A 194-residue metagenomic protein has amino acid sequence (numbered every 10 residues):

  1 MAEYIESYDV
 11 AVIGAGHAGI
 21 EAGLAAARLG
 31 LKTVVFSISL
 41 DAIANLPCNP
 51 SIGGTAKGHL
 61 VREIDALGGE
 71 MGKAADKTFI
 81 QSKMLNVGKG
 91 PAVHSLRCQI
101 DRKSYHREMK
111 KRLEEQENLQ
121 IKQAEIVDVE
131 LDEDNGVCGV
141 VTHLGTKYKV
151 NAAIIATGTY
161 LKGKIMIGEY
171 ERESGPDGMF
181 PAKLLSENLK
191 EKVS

Functional and structural regions predicted by a protein language model:
Y4-A18: Beta1/beta-strand and adjacent pyrophosphate-binding region of the FAD-binding site in flavoprotein oxidoreductases
I5, L24-D128, L144, K149-A152 (+3 more regions): Conserved N-terminal/central alpha/beta ligand/cofactor-binding core
D9, C138, N151: Conserved acidic residues
D132-G136, T142-T146: A conserved hydrophobic secondary-structure block that centers on an alpha-helix together with its immediately flanking
